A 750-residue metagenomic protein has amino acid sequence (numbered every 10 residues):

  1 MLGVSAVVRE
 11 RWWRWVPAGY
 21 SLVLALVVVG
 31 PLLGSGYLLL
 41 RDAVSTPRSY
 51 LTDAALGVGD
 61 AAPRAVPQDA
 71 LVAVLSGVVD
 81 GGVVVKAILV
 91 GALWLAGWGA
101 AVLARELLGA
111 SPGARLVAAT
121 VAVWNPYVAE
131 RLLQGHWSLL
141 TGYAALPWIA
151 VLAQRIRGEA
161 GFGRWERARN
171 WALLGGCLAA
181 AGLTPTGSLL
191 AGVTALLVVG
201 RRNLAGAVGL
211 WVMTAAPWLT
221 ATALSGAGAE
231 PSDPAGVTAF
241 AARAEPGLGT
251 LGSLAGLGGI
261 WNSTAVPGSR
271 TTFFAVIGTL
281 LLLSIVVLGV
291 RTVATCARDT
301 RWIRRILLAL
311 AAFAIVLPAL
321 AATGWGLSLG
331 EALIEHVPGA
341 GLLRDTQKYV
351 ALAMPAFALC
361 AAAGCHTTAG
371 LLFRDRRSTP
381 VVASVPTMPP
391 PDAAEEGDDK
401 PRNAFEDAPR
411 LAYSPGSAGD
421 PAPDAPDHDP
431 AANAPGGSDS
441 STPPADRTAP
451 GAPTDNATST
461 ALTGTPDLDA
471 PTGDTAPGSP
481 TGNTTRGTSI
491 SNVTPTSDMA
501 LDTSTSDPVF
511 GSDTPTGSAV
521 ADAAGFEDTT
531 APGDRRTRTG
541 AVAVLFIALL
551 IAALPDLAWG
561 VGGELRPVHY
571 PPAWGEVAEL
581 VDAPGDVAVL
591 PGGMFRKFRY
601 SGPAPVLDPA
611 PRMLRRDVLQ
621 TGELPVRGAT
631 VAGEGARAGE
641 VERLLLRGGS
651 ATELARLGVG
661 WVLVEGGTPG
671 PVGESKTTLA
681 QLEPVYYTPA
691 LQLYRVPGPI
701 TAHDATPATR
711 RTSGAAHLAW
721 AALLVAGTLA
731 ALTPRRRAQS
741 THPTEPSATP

Functional and structural regions predicted by a protein language model:
R14-L22, P47, S232, P532-P750: Extracytoplasmic
W15, Y20-G97, T120, W124-L132 (+1 more regions): Membrane-interface coil-to-helix junctions
Y20-D60, A207-A255, V587-R612: Aromatic-rich transmembrane-lumenal/periplasmic boundary elements in polytopic membrane proteins
S21, W94-L107, G113-G200, L204-T222 (+2 more regions): Membrane-embedded helix bundles of polyisoprenyl
L26-L40, P112-Q134, A216-E230, A244-W261 (+5 more regions): Membrane-interface helix-loop junctions at the exits of transmembrane helices
A55-V58, A62, W211-V293, L644-L646 (+6 more regions): Periplasmic/ER-lumenal interhelical loops and adjacent helix-loop junctions in multi-pass membrane proteins
V128-L140, G268-F273, R301, R305-C360 (+5 more regions): Membrane-helix boundary/interfacial segments in multi-pass membrane proteins
N262, T272-I315, H366, L724-R735: Hydrophobic, aromatic-rich transmembrane alpha-helices and their immediate juxtamembrane boundary segments
